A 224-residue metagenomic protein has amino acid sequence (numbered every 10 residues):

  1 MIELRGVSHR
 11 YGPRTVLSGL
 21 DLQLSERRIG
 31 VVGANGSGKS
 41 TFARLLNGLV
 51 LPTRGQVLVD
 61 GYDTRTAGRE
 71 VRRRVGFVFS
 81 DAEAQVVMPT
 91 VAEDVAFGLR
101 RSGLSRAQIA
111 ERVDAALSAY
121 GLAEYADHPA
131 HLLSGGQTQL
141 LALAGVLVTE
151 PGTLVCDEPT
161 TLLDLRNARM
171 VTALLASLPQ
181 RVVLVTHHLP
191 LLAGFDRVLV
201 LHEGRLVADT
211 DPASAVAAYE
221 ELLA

Functional and structural regions predicted by a protein language model:
I2, V16-G19: Conserved structural motif at the start of ABC-family nucleotide-binding domains
N47: Helix-to-loop junction immediately C-terminal to a conserved catalytic motif
G55-T66, V71: Conserved ABC transporter NBD signature motif
A107-Y125: Conserved ABC ATPase "signature" region
P129-L133, Q137: Conserved ABC ATPase signature
L154-E158, L163: Catalytic Walker B motif of ABC-type/P-loop ATPase nucleotide-binding domains
R205-A224: Conserved beta-strand-loop-alpha-helix hinge in the C-terminal portion of ABC ATPase nucleotide-binding domains
